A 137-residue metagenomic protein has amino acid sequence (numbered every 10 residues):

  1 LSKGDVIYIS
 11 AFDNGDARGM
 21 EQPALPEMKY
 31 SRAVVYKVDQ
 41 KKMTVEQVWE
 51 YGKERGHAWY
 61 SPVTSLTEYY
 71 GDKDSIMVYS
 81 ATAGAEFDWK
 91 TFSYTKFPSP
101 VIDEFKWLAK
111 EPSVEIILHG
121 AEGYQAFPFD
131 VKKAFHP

Functional and structural regions predicted by a protein language model:
L1-P137: Histidine-/acidic-rich catalytic cores in large beta-rich domains
